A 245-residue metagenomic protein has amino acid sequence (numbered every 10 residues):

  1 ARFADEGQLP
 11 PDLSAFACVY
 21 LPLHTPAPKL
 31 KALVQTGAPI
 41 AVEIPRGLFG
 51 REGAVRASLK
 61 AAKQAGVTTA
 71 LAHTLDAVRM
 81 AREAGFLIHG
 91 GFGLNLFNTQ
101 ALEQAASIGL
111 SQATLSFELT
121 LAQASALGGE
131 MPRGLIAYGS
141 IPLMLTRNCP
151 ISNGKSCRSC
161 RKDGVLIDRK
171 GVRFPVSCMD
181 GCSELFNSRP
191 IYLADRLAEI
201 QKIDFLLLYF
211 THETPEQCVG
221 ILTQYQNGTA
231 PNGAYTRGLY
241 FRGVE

Functional and structural regions predicted by a protein language model:
A1-Q104, I108-E245: Active-site pocket-lining/capping segments in soluble small-molecule metabolic enzymes
